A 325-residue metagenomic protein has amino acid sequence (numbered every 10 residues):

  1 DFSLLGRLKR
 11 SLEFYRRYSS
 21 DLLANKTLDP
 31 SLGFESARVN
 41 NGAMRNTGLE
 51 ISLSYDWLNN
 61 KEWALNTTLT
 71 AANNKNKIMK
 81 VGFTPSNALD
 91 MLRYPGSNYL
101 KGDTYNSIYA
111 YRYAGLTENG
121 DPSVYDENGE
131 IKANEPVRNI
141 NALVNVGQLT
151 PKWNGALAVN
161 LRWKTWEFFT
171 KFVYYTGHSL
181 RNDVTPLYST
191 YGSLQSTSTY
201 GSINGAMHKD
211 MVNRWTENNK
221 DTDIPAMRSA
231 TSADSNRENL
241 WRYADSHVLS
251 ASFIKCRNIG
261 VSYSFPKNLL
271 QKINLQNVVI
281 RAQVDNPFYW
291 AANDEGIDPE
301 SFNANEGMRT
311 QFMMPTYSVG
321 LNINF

Functional and structural regions predicted by a protein language model:
D1-D103, Y243-F325: Extracellular/periplasmic, surface-exposed regions of secreted and cell-surface proteins
Y15-S20, D29-S31, Y174-H178, P186-Y191: Active/binding-pocket-proximal capping segment
S19-S20, K132-N134, G177-S179, D298-E300: A short local loop/turn or secondary-structure capping micro-motif enriched for an aromatic residue
L23-T27, G48, I131-R138, M227-E238 (+1 more regions): Active-site-adjacent bridging/hinge elements
V39, L49, D56-L149, L180 (+2 more regions): Conserved small-residue
T68, N141, P151-K164, R257-S262: Conserved SET/PR-domain catalytic core that frames the SAM/AdoMet-binding pocket
Q148-D183: Glycine-rich, aromatic-lined ligand/substrate-binding cores of catalytic and carbohydrate-binding domains
G177-V278: Extracytoplasmic gating/loop element in the C-terminal half of outer-membrane beta-barrel translocons and assembly
